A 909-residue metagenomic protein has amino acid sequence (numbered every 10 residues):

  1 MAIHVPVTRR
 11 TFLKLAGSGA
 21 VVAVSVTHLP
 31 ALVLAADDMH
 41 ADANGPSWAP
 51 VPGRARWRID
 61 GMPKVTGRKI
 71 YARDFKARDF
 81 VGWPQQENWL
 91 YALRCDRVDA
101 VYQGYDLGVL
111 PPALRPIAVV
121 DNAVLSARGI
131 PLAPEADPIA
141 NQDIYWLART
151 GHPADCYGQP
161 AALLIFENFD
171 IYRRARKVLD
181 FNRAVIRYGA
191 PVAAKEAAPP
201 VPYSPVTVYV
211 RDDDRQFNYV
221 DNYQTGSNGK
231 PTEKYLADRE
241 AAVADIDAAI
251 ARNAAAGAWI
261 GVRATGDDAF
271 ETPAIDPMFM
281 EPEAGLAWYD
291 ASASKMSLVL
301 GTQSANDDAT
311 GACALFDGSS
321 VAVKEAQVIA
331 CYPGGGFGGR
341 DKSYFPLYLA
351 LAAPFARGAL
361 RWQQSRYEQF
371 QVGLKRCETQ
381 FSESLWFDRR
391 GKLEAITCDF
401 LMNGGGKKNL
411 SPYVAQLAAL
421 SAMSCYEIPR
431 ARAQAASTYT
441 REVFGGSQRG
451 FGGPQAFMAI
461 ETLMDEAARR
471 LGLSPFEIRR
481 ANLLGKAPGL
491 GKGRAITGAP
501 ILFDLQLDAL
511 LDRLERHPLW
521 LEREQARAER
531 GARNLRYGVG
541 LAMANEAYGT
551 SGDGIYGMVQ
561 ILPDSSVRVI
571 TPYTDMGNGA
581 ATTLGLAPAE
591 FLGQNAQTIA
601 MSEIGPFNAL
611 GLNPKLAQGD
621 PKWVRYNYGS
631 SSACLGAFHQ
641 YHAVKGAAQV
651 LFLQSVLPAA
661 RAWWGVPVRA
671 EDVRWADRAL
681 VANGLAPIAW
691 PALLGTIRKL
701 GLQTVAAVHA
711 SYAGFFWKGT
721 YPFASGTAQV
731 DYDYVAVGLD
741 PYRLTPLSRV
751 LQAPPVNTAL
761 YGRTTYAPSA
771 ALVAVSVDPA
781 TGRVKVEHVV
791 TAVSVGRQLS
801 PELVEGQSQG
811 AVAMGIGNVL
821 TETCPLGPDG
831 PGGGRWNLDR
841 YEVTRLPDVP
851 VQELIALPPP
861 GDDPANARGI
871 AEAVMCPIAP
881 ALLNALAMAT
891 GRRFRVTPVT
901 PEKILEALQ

Functional and structural regions predicted by a protein language model:
M1-T11, L34: N-terminal secretory signal peptides
R9-A16, A20-A23: N-terminal export leaders
G17, L32-V220: Flexible, low-hydrophobicity surface segments
R54-A55, D60-M62, T66-G67, P134-A140 (+8 more regions): Glycine-rich loop/linker segments at domain edges
A123, G318-E325, F355-L360, A415-N534 (+2 more regions): C-terminal catalytic domains of large/alpha subunits in multi-subunit enzymes
E135, Y209-D317, L483-D564, P755 (+2 more regions): Helix-loop-helix junctions that connect adjacent transmembrane helices in secondary transporters/permeases, recognized
T310, G334-R357, R361-Q363, Q371 (+1 more regions): Thiamine diphosphate
G358-L401, Y641-H642, G646-W664: Phosphate/diphosphate-binding loops
